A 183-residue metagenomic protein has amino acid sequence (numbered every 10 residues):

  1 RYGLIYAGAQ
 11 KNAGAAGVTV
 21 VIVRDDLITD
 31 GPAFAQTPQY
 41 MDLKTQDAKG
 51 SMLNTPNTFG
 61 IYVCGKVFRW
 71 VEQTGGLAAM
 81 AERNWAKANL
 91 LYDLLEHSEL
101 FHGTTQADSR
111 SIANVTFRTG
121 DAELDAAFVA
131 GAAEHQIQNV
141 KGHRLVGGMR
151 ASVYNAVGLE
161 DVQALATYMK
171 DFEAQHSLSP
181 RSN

Functional and structural regions predicted by a protein language model:
R1-Q10: Conserved active-site segment immediately N-terminal to the catalytic lysine that forms the internal aldimine
L4, V18-I22, N114-T116: Conserved hydrophobic/aromatic beta-strand scaffold that supports enzyme active sites
A9-Y92, Q106, H176: Active-site C-terminal subdomain of aminotransferase-like
V23, F117-D121, V153-N155: Short beta-strand-to-loop capping motifs
W70, L90, L94-S98, A127-Q136 (+1 more regions): Generic non-transmembrane alpha-helical segments
W85, F101-A132: Conserved PLP-binding catalytic core of the aspartate aminotransferase-like
L100-T104, Q136-G142: A short linear hydrophobic-aromatic micro-motif
E134, V146-N183: PLP-dependent enzyme catalytic core of the Aspartate aminotransferase-like
